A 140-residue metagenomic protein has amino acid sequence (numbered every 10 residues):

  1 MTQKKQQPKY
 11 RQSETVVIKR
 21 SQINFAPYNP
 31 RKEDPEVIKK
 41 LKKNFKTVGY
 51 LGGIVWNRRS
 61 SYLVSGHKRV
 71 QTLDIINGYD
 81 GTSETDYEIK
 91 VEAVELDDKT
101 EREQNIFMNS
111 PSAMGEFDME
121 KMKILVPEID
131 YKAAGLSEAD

Functional and structural regions predicted by a protein language model:
M1-V94, E101-D140: Short, charged/polar connector segments at secondary-structure boundaries
